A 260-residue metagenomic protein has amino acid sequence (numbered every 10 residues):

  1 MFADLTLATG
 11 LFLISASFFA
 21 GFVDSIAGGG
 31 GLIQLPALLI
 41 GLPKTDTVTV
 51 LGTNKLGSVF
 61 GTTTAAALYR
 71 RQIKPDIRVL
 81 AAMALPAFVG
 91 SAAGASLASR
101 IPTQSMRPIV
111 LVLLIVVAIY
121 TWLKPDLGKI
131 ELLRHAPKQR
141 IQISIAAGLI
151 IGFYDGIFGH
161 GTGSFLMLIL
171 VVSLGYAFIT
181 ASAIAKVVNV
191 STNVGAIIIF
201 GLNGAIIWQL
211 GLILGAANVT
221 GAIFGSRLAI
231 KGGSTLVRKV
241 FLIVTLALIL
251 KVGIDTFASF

Functional and structural regions predicted by a protein language model:
M1-A8, I40-T49, S96-S105, G201-Q209 (+1 more regions): Helix-coil boundary and interhelical linker segments in multi-pass alpha-helical membrane proteins
M1-D46, E131-S182: Selected transmembrane alpha-helices and immediately adjacent juxtamembrane segments of polytopic inner-membrane
G10, K55, V110-L114, A118 (+3 more regions): Residues within membrane-spanning alpha-helices of integral membrane proteins, especially the hydrophobic core/packing
F12-A20, D24, L35, G57 (+15 more regions): Alpha-helical transmembrane segments in multi-pass membrane proteins
I40-G41, A95, S99, P108 (+5 more regions): Transmembrane helix-loop junction
G52-S105, N193-K239, I243: Selective hydrophobic functional segments
T64-K74, A95, L111-A136, I249-F260: Transmembrane helix exit motif
A93, I150-H160, A196-G204, L210-G211 (+1 more regions): Hydrophobic alpha-helical transmembrane segments in multi-pass integral membrane proteins
